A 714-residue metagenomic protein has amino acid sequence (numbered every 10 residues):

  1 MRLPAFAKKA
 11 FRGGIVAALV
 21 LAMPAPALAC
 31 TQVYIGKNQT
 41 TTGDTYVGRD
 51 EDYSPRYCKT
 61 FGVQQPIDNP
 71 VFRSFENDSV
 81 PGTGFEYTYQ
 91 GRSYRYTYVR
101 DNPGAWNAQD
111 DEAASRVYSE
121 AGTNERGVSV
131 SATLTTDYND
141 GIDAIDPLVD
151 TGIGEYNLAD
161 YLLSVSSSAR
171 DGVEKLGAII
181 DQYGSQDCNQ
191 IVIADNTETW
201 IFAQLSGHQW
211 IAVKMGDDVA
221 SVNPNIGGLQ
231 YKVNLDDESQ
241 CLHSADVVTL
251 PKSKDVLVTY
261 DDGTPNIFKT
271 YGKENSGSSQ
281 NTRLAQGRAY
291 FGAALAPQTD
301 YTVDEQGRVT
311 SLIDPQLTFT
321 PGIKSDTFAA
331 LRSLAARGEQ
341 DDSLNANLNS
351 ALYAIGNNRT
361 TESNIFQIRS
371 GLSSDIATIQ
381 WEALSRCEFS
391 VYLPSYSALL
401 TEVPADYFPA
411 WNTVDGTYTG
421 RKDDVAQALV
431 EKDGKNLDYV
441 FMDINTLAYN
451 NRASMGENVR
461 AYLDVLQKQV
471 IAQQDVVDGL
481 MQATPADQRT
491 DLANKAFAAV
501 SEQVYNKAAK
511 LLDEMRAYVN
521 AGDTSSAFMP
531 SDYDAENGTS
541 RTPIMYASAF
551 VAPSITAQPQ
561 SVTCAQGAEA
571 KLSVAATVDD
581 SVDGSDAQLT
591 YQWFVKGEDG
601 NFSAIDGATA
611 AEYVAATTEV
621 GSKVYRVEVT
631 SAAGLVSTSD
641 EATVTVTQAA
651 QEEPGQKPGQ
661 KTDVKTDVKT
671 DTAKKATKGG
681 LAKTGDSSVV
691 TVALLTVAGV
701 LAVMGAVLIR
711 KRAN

Functional and structural regions predicted by a protein language model:
C30-G154, K175-D304, V309-T318: A contiguous strand-loop segment
L384-S390, Y396-S548: Charged low-complexity "KEKE/polyampholyte" interaction tracts
T556-S561: Surface-exposed, proline-enriched loop/turn segments that connect beta strands in immunoglobulin-like
A568-V578: A short beta-strand segment in extracellular, disulfide-stabilized domains
V578-F594: Solvent-exposed loop segments of extracellular immunoglobulin-like
V595-A616: Surface-exposed, flexible coil segments in extracellular/virion-facing regions
T645-D686: C-terminal low-complexity, Ser/Thr- and acidic/Pro-rich disordered "stalk" regions positioned immediately N-terminal
A698-N714: C-terminal membrane-anchoring or membrane-association module
